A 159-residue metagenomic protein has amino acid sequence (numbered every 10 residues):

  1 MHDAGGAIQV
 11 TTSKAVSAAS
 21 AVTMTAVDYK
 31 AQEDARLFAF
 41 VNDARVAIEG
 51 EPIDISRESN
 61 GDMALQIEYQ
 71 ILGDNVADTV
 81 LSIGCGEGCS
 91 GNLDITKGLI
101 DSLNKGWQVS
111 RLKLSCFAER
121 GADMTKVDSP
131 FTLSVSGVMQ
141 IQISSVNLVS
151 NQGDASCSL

Functional and structural regions predicted by a protein language model:
H2-A47: Short carbohydrate-recognition loop motifs
G5-I8, T12, D94, K113 (+1 more regions): Helix N-cap and loop-to-helix transition residues
D28-R120, G137-Q142, N147-S150: Extracellular ligand-binding interfaces
T79, M124-T125, S158: Short linear functional motifs in flexible/disordered or boundary regions
E119-P130: Noncatalytic modules at the cell exterior or secretory-pathway interfaces, chiefly beta-strand-rich lectin/adhesion
S129-V138: Internal, hydrophobic beta-strand segments that form the core of beta-sheet-rich folds
N151-L159: Extended recognition patches within non-cytosolic domains
